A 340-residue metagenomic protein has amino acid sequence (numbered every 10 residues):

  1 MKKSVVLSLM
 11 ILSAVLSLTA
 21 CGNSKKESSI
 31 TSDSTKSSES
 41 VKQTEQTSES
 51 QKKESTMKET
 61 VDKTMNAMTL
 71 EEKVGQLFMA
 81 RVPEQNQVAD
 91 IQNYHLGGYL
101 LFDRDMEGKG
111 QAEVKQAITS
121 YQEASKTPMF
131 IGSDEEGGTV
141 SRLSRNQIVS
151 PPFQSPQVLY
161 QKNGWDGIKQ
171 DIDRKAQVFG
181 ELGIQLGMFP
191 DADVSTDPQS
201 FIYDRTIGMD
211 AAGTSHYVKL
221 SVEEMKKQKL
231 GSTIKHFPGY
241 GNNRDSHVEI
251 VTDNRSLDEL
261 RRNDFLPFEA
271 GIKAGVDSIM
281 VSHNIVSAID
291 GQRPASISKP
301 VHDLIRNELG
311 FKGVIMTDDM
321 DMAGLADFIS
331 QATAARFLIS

Functional and structural regions predicted by a protein language model:
M1-V5: Positively charged n-region of N-terminal signal peptides that target proteins for export
V6-L9, G22-M68, K73-G75: N-terminal, intrinsically disordered, polar/charged segments of Gram-positive cell-envelope systems that serve as
S17-A20: C-terminal motif of bacterial Sec signal peptides marking the signal peptidase cleavage site
K53-Q116: DNA-contacting surface of Y-family translesion DNA polymerases
V61, V82-V88, R262-E269, H302: Alpha-helical scaffolding within the catalytic cores of extracellular/periplasmic polymer-degrading hydrolases
G75-Q76, G97, K126-F130, I184-Q185 (+4 more regions): Short, well-ordered coil/turn segments that N-cap beta-strands
V88, A176, V218, V222 (+2 more regions): Generic hydrophobic/aromatic pocket-lining and core-packing "Φ" positions
Q92-T214, G241-D253, S282-P294, T317-S340: Enzymes and membrane/adaptor proteins characterized by extended Gly/Ser/Thr/Asp/Glu-rich, aromatic-dotted
